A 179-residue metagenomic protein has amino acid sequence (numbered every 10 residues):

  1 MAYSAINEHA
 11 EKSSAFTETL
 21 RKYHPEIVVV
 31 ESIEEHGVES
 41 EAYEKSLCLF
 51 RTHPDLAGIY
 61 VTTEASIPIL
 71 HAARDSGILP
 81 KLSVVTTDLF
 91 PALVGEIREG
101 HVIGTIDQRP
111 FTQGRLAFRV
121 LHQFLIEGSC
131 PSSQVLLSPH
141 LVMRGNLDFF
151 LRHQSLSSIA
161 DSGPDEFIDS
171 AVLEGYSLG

Functional and structural regions predicted by a protein language model:
M1, E99-F111: Short beta-strand elements at the ligand-binding edges of bilobed clamshell
M1-A5, V28-S32: Active-site-proximal beta-alpha loop/turn segments in soluble metabolic enzymes
Y3-S4, E8, L20, R109-G179: Hinge/cleft segment of the Venus flytrap/periplasmic-binding protein
N7-I27, E41, K45, P68-I69 (+1 more regions): Short, solvent-exposed amphipathic alpha-helices that sit in or adjacent to ligand/effector-binding or catalytic
F16, E31-L93: Hydrophobic alpha-helical
T19-Y23, T52, A72, G100 (+1 more regions): Change "in soluble alpha/beta enzymes" to "in soluble alpha/beta proteins
H24-I27, L79, E99-G100: Short, well-ordered coil/turn elements that cap or connect secondary structure elements
F90-V102: Flexible loop/hinge segments that line or gate small-molecule binding clefts
